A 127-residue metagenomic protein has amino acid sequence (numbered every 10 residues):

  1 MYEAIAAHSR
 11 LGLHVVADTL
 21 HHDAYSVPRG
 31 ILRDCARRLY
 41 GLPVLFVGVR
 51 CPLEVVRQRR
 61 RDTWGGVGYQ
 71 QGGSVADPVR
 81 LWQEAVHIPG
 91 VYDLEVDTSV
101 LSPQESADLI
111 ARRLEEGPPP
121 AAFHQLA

Functional and structural regions predicted by a protein language model:
M1, V16-D23, Y40, G65-D77: Phosphate-binding glycine-rich loops and adjacent basic patches that engage nucleotide phosphates, nucleic-acid
M1-S9, W82: Conserved alpha-helical scaffold flanking the Walker A/P-loop in AAA+ ATPase domains
S9, L20-G66: ATP-dependent NMP and nucleoside kinases share a basic, alpha-helical "lid"
Q58, D62-L109, E116, P120-A127: Small-molecule kinase domains that catalyze NTP-dependent phosphoryl transfer to phosphate-bearing small molecules
